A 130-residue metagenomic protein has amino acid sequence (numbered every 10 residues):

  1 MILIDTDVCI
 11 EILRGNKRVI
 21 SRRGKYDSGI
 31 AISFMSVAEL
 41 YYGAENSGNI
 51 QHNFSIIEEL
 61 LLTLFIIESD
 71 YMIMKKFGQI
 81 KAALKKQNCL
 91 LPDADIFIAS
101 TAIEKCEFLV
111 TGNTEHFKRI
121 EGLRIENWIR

Functional and structural regions predicted by a protein language model:
M1-S33, Y42-L61: Short, well-structured N-terminal submotif of metal-dependent ribonuclease cores
D5-T6, L40, F77, A102 (+1 more regions): Generic structural signal for small/hydrophobic residues in well-ordered secondary structure, especially within
V8-C9, S36, I73, I98 (+1 more regions): Alpha-helix capping/helix-boundary segments
R22, T63, K76, H116-R119: Residue-level recognition of specific faces of alpha-helices
F65-G112: Active-site neighborhoods of divalent-metal-dependent phosphate/nucleic-acid chemistry enzymes
E115, N127-R130: Short, C-terminally biased terminal segments at protein or domain edges
